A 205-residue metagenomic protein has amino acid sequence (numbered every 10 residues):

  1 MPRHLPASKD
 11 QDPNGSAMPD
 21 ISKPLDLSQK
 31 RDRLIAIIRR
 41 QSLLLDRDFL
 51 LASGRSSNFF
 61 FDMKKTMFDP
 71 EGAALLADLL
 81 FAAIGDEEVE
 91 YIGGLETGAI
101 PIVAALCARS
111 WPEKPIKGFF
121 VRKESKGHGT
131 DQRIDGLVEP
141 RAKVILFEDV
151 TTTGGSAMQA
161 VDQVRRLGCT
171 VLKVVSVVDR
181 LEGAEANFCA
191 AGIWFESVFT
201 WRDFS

Functional and structural regions predicted by a protein language model:
H4, D10-D12: Intrinsic-disorder-associated, low-complexity terminal segments enriched in Asp/Asn/His/Tyr and depleted of Lys/Arg
A17-I37, D162-S205: PRPP-dependent phosphoribosyltransferase catalytic core
P19-D86: Active-site-facing substrate-recognition patch
S53, G136-P140, L167, N187-F188: Solvent-exposed alpha-helices and their adjacent loops that cap or buttress functional pockets in soluble metabolic
L80-V89, V161, R165: Phosphate/pyrophosphate-binding loops at sites that engage ATP/ADP/AMP, CoA/4′-phosphopantetheine, polyphosphate
V89-E96, V175: Short glycine-rich phosphate-binding loop at a beta-alpha junction
E90, A142, L172: Conserved acidic residues
I102-I145, T152-M158: Short, glycine/charge-rich flexible loops or terminal/linker lids adjacent to PRPP-binding catalytic cores
